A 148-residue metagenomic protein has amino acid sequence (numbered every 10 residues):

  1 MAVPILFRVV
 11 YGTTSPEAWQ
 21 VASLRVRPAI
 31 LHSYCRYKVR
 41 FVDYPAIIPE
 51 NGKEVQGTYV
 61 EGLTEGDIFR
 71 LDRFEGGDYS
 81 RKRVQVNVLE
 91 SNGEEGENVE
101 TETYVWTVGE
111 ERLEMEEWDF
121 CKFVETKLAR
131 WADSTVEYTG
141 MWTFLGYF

Functional and structural regions predicted by a protein language model:
M1-F148: Glycine-aromatic micro-motifs
